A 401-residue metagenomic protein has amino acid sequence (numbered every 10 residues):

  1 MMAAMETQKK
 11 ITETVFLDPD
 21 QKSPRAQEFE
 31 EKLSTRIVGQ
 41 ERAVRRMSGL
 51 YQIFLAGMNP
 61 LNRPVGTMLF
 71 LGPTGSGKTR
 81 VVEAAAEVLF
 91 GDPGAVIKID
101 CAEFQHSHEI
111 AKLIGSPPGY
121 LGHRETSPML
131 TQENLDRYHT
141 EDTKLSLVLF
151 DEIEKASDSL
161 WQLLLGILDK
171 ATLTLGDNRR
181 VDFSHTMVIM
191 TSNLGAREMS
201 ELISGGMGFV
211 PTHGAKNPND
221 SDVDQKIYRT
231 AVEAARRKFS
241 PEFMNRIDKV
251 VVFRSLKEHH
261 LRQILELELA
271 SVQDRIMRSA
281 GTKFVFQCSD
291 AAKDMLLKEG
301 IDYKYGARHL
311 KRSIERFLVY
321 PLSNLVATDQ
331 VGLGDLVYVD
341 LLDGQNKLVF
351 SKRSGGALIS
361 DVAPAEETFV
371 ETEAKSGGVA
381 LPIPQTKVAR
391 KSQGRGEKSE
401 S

Functional and structural regions predicted by a protein language model:
M1-S401: AAA+ P-loop NTPase nucleotide-binding core of proteostasis motors
